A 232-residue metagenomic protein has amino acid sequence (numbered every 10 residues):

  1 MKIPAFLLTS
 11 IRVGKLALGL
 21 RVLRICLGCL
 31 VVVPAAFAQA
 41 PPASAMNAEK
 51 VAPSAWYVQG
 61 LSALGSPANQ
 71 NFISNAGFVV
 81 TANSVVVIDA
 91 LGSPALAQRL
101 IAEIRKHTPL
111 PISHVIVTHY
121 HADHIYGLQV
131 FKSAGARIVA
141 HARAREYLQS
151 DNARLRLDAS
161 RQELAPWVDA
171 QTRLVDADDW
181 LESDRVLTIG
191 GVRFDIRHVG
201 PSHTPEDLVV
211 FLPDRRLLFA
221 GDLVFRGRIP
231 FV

Functional and structural regions predicted by a protein language model:
M1-L20: N-terminal secretory signal peptides that target proteins for export/translocation
K15, G19-A35: Bacterial N-terminal signal peptides
C29-L30, F37-N83: Zn-dependent metallo-beta-lactamase
M46, A68, D169-T172, D176-D178 (+1 more regions): Short Gly/Pro-enriched turn/cap motifs at secondary-structure boundaries
L64-S74, F78-H114: Pre-active-site segment of Zn-dependent metallo-hydrolases
A68-F72, A90-A97, H121-I125, I138-H141 (+2 more regions): Solvent-exposed, acidic/flexible segments
S84-V86, A90-P94, V186-T188, R193-V232: Metallo-beta-lactamase
A102-V186, P205: Active-site HxH/HxHxD metal-binding segment of metal-dependent hydrolases
